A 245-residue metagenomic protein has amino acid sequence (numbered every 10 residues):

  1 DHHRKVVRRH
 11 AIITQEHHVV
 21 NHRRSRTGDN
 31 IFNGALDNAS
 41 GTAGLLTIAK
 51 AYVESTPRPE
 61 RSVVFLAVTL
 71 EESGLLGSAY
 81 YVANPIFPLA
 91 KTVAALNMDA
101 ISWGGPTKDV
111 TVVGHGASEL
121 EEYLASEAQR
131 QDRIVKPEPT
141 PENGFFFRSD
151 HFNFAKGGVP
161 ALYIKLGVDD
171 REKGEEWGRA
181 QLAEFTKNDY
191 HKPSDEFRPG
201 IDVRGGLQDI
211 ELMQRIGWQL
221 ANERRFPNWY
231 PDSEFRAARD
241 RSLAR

Functional and structural regions predicted by a protein language model:
D1-N21: N-terminal low-complexity segments that are often proline-rich with Ser/Thr-Pro
V19, R23-L75, M213: Alpha-helical metal-binding/catalytic segments enriched in His/Glu/Asp
T27-N38, A67, T107-H115, E138-G144 (+1 more regions): Second-shell loop/turn segments in exported
A35-A43, E72-L76, G114-S118, F145-R148 (+1 more regions): Soluble non-cytosolic domains of exported or imported proteins
A43, K50, E54, V168-R239: His/Asp/Glu-rich mid-to-C-terminal helical/loop segments that flank catalytic regions of hydrolases
K50-P57, A83-F87, A125, Q129-R133 (+3 more regions): Sec-exported extracytoplasmic/periplasmic mature domains
E60-T69, A94-N97, Y230-D232: Beta-strand segments within the central parallel beta-sheet cores of soluble alpha/beta enzyme folds
V68-T186: Metal-dependent peptidase/peptidase-like ectodomains
